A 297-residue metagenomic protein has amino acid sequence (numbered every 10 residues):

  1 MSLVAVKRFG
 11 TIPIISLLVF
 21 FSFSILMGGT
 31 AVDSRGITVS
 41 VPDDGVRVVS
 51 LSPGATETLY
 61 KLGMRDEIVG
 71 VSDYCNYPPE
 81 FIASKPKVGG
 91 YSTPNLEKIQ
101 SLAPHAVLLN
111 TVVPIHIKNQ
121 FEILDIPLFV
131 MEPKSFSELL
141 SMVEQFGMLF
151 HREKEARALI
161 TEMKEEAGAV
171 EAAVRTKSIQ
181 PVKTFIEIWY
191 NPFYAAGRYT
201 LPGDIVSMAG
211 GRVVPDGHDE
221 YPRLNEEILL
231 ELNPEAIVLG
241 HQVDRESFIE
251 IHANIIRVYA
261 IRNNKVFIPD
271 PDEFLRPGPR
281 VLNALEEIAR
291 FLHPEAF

Functional and structural regions predicted by a protein language model:
M1-K7: N-terminal secretory signal peptides that target proteins for export/translocation
P13-S24: Bacterial N-terminal signal peptides
A31, T38, R47, H105 (+5 more regions): Extracytoplasmic substrate-binding proteins
V46-V113, V214-G217, I255: A short, structured surface patch at a secondary-structure boundary
S52, T111, I188, H218-Y221 (+3 more regions): Short secondary-structure boundary segments
S72, Y199-P222, K265-I268: His/Asp/Glu-enriched short active-site or ligand-binding loop at hydrolase and phosphoryl-transfer sites
V113-I123, A236-H252: A ligand-binding cleft/hinge motif common to bilobed small-molecule-binding domains
